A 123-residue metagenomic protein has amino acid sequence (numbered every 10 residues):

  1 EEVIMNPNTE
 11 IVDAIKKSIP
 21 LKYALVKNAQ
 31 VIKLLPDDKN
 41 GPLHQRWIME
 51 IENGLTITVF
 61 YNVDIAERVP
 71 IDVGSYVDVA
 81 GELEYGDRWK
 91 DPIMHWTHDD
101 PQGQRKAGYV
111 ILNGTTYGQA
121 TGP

Functional and structural regions predicted by a protein language model:
E1-P123: OB-fold and OB-like single-stranded nucleic-acid-recognition modules and their adjacent interaction interfaces
